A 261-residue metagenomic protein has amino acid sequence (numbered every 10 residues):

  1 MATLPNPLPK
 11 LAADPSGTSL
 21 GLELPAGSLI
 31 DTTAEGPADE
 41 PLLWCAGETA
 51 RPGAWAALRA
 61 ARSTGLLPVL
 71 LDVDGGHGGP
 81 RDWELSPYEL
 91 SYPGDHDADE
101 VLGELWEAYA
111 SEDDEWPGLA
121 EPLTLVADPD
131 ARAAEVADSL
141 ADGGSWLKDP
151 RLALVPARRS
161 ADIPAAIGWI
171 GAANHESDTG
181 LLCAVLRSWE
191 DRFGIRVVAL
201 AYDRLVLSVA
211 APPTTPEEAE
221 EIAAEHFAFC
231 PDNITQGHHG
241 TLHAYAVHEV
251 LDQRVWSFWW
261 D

Functional and structural regions predicted by a protein language model:
A2-I163: Extended, low-hydrophobicity segments enriched in charged/polar residues
D39, L147-R151, A166-I170, S188 (+1 more regions): Generic alpha-helix detector with strongest preference for long hydrophobic helices that associate with membranes
L43-E48, L125-D130, G171-N174, G180-L186 (+1 more regions): Short linear motifs at secondary-structure transitions and domain/linker junctions
R158-H175: Short glycine-/aliphatic-rich beta-strand segments at the starts of folded cytosolic domains
G180-A184, S188-R192, V197-D261: Alpha-helical oligomerization segments
